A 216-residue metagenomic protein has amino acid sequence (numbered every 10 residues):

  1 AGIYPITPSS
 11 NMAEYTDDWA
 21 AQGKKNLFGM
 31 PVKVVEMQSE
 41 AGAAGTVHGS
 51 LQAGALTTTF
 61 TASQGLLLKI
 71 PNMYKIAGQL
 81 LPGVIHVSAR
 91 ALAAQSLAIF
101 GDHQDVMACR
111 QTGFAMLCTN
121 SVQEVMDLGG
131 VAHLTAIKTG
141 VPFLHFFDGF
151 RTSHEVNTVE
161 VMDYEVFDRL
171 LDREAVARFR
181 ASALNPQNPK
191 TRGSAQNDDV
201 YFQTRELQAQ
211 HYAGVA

Functional and structural regions predicted by a protein language model:
A1-A108, G113, G130, G149-F150: Thiamine diphosphate
I3-I6, G140, L184: Selective for proline/serine-rich intrinsically disordered segments in cytosolic/nuclear regulatory regions
I6, S10, A41, T119-M126 (+3 more regions): Electropositive phosphate-/nucleotide-binding environments in soluble metabolic enzymes
F28, V32, F143-A216: Conformationally flexible catalytic loops at phosphate/diphosphate-handling active centers
L51-T57, Q79-S88, C109, V131-T139 (+2 more regions): Short secondary-structure transition/capping segments
T61, V87-A94, G113-C118, G140-H145 (+1 more regions): A short, terminal or domain-edge coil/loop segment
I99-G149, V161, R173-V176: Conserved thiamine diphosphate
